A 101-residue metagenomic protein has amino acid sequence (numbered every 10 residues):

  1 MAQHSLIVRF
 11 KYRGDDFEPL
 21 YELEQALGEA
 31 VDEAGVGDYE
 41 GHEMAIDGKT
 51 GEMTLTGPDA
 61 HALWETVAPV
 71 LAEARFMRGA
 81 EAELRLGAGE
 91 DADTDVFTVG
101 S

Functional and structural regions predicted by a protein language model:
A2-L6: Short structural boundary motif marking the start of a folded domain
V8-V36: Surface-exposed, low-hydrophobicity interaction/linker segments
K11, T56, R85-G87, G100: A structural detector for beta-sheet-dominated domains
L23-L27, E65-A72: Short amphipathic alpha-helices in soluble, non-transmembrane regions that often serve as interface/regulatory elements
G35-V70: Short, intrinsically disordered low-complexity segments
E52-L55, A88-A92: Short, conserved secondary-structure transition motifs
E73-A88: Conserved short beta-strand edge segments in small beta-sheet-based binding/regulatory domains
G89-S101: Short, low-order "capping/linker" segments at domain edges
